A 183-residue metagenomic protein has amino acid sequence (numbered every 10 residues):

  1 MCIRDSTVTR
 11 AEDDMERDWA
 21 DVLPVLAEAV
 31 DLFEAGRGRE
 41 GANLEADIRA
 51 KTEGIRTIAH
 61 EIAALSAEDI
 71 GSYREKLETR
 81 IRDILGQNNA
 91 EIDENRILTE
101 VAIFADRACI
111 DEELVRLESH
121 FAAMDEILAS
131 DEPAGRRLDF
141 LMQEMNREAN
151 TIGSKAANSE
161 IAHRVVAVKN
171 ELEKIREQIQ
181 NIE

Functional and structural regions predicted by a protein language model:
M1-I3: Conserved small/polar residues in nucleotide/adenosyl-binding loops
S6-R39: A short, charged helix-loop
D18-V25, L44-K51, Y73, D106 (+6 more regions): Amphipathic alpha-helix face/heptad-repeat signature
V30-R37, T52-A63, I81, L85 (+7 more regions): A structural signal for well-ordered alpha-helices, especially hydrophobic packing surfaces of coiled-coils
R39, L65, N89, A108-E112 (+2 more regions): Short acidic, glycine/proline-enriched loop segments that cap or flank alpha-helices
E40, L44, K51, S66-L77 (+4 more regions): Alpha-helical heptad-repeat coiled-coil segments that mediate oligomerization/polymerization in large
I62-V115: Small-residue-rich helix-loop
G135-E183: C-terminal structured interaction module
